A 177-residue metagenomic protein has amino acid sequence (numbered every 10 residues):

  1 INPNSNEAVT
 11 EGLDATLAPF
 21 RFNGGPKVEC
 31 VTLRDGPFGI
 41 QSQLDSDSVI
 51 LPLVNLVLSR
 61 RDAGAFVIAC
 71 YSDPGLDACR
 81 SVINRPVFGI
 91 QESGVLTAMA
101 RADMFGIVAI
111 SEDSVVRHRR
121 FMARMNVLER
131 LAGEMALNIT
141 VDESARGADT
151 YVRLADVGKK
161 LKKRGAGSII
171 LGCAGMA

Functional and structural regions predicted by a protein language model:
I1, A63-C70, G165-C173: Periplasmic-binding protein-like
I1, F105-V108: Conserved beta-strand elements of the Class I
I1-N23: N-terminal beta1-alpha1 ligand-phosphate binding loop
E29-N55, D142-G147: N-terminal beta-loop-helix "entrance" segment that forms/cooperates in small-molecule cofactor or anionic ligand
D47-A63, V152-G165: Short, well-structured alpha-helical segments in soluble
L53, V57-R61, A65-I83: Helix-enriched interaction subdomains in cytosolic or periplasmic regions, typified by TIR/SEFIR signaling/NADase cores
R80-R101: Short, acidic/small-residue loops that bind anionic groups at enzyme active sites
D113-A174: Active-site rim beta-loop-alpha module in soluble metabolic enzymes
